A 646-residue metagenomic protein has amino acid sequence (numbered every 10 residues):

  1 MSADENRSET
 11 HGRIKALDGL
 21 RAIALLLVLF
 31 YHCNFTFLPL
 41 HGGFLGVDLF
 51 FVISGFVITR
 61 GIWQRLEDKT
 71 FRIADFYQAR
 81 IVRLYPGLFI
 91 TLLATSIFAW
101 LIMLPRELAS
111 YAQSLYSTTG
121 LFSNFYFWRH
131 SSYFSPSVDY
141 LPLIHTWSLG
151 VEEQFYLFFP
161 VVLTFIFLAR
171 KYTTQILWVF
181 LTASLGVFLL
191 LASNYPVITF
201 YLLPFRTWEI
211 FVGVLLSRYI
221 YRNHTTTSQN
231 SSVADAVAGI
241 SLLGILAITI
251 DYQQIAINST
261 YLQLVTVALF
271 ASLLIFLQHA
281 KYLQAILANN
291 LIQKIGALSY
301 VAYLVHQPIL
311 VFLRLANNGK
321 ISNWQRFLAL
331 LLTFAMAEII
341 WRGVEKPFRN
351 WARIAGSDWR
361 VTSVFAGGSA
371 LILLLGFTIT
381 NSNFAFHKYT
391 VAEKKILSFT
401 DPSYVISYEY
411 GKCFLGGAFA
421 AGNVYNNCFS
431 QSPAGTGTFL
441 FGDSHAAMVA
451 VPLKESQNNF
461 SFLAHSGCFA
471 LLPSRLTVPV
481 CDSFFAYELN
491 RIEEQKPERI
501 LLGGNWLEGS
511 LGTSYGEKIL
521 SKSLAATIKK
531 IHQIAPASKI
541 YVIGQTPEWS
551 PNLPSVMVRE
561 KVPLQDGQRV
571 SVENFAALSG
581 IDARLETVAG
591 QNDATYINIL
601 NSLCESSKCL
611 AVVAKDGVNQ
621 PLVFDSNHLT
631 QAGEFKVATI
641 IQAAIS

Functional and structural regions predicted by a protein language model:
S2-A3, Q229, Q254, A316-F327 (+3 more regions): Extracellular/periplasmic envelope-modification machinery, especially enzymes that add or remove acyl/ester groups on
S2-G356, G368-L374: Membrane-interface helix/loop caps of multi-pass membrane proteins
